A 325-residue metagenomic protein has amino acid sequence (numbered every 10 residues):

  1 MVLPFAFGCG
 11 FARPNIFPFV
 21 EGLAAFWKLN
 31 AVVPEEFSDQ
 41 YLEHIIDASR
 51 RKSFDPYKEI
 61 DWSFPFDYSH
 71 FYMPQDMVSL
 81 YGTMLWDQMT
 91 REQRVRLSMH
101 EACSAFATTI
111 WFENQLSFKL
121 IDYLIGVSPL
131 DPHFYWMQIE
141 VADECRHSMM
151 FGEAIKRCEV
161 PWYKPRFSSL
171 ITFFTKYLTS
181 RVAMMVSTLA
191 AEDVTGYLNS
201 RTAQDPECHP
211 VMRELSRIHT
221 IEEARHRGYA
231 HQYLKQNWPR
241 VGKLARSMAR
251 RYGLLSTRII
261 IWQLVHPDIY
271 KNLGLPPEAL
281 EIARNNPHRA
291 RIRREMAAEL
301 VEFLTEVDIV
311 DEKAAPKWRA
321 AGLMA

Functional and structural regions predicted by a protein language model:
M1-A24: Intrinsic disorder/low-complexity segments
I16-I121, I125-F134, K156-K164, S168 (+2 more regions): Terminal targeting/low-complexity segments that flank the catalytic cores of oxidoreductases
T109-E113, S117, E140-I155, M185-N199 (+1 more regions): Alpha-helical transition-metal enzyme core signature, strongest for iron centers
I121-I125, S200-Q204, R217, H231-K235: Amphipathic alpha-helical segments within well-ordered protein domains
M137: Active-site metal-coordination segments of metallo-dependent hydrolases
E153-I221, M248-I259: Active-site-proximal alpha-helical scaffolds that flank and shape metal-associated catalytic sites
I155-E159, A230-N237: C-terminal transmembrane helix end/exit motif
R227-Y233, R250-G253: Helix-loop elements that line ligand-binding/catalytic pockets
